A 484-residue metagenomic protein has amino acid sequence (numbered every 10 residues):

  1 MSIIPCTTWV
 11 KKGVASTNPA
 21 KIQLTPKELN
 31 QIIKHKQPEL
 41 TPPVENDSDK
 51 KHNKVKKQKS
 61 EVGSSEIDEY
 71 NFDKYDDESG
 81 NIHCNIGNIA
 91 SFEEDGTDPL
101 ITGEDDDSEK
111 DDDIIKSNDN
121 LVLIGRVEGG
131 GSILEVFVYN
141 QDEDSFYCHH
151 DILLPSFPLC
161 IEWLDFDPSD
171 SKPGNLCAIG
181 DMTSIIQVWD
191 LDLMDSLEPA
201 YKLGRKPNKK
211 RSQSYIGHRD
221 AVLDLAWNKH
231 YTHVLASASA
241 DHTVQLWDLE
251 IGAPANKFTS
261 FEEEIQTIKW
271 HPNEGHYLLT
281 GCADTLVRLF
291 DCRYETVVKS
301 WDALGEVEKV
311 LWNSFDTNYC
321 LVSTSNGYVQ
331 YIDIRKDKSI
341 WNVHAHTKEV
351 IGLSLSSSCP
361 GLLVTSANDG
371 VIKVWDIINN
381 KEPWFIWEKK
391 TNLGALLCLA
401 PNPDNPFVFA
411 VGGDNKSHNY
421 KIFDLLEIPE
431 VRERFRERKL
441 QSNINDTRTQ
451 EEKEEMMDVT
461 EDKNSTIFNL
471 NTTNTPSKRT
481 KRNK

Functional and structural regions predicted by a protein language model:
M1-L121, G130, E349, I378-K484: Terminal intrinsically disordered, low-complexity extensions flanking WD-repeat/beta-propeller proteins
D95-E135, H150-A178: Beta-strand-rich domains and repeat architectures in extracellular enzymes and scaffolds, especially beta-propellers
S117-N118, E162-G174, L225-T232, A238 (+9 more regions): Loop/turn segments within WD40 beta-propeller blades
G129-L134, T183-Q187, D220-L223, D241-Q245 (+12 more regions): Short coil/turn segments within WD40 beta-propeller repeats
N140, D192-M194, L249-G252, C292-E295 (+3 more regions): Short loop/turn segments that connect beta-strands within beta-propeller blades
Y147-H149, L197-A200, A255-N256, T296-K299 (+3 more regions): A structural motif specific to WD40 beta-propellers
L153-P158, L203-V222, F258-I265, P272-N273 (+7 more regions): WD40/WD-repeat beta-propeller blade N-cap
S169-L223, L235: Eukaryotic helix-linker segments that join adjacent hydrophobic helices
